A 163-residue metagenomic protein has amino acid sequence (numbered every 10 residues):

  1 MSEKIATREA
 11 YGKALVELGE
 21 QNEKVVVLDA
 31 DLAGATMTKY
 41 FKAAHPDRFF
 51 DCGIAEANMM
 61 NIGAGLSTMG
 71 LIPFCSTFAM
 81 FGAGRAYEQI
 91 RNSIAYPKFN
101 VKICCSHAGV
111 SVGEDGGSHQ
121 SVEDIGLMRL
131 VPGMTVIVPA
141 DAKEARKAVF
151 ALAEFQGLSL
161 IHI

Functional and structural regions predicted by a protein language model:
M1-Y40: Conserved acidic/glycine
K4, A30, C52, A79 (+2 more regions): Glycine- and other small-residue-rich loops at beta-strand/loop junctions that grip anionic moieties
Q21-V25, H45-D47, T68-P73, P97-V101 (+3 more regions): Short coil/turn connectors at secondary-structure junctions
A33-K102: Thiamine diphosphate
K98-K102, S106-E154: Conserved thiamine diphosphate
H162-I163: Conserved small/polar residues in nucleotide/adenosyl-binding loops
